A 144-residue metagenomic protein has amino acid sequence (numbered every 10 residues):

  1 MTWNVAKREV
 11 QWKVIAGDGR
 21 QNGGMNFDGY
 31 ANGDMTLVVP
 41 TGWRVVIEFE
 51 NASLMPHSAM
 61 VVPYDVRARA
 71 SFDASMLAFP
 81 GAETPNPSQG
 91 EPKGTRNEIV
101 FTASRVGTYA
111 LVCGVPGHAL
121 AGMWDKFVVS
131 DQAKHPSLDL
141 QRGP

Functional and structural regions predicted by a protein language model:
M1-E9, L138: N-terminal pre-domain segments of enzymes
T2-N4, G33-V61, N97-R105, Y109: Beta-strand cores of secreted/periplasmic/IMS beta-sandwich domains, seen most often in copper-related folds
K7-R44: N-terminal edge beta-strand
A16-D18, W43, E50-S53, V61-D65 (+3 more regions): A mature extracytoplasmic/lumenal domain signature
Q21, V46, P56, A68 (+2 more regions): A broad, structure-centric signal for solvent-exposed, well-ordered loop/edge residues that line or flank functional
N22-M25, L54-K93, A119-K126: Histidine- and aromatic-enriched segments that form or immediately flank copper-ligand environments
M25-N32, A59, Y109-L111, H135-L138: Broad hydrophobic/π-residue packing in well-ordered secondary structure
E83-P144: Extracellular/periplasmic metallocenter environments
